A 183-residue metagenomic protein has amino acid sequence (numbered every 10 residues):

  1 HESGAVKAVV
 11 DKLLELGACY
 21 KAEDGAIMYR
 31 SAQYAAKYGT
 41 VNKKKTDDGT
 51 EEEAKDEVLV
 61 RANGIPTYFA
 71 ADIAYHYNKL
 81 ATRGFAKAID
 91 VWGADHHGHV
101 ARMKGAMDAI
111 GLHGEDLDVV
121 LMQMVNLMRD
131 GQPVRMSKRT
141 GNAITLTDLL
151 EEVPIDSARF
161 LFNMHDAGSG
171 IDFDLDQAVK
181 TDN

Functional and structural regions predicted by a protein language model:
H1-F69, Y75-H76: Active-site neighborhoods of enzyme catalytic cores
H76, T82-N183: Catalytic adenosine-cofactor/nucleotide-binding cores of aminoacyl-tRNA synthetases and other
